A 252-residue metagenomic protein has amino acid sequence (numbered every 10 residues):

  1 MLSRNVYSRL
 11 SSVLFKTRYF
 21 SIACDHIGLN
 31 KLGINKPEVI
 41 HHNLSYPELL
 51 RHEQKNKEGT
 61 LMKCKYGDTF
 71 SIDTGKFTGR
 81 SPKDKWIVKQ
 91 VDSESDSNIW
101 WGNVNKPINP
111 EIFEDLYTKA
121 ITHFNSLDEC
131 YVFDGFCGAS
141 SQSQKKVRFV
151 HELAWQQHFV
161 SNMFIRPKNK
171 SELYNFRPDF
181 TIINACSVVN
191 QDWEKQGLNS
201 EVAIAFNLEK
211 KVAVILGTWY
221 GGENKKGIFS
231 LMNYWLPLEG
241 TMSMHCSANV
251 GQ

Functional and structural regions predicted by a protein language model:
M1-D25: N-terminal mitochondrial targeting presequence
S21-G251: A noncatalytic interaction/capping subdomain that flanks phosphate/NTP-handling catalytic cores
